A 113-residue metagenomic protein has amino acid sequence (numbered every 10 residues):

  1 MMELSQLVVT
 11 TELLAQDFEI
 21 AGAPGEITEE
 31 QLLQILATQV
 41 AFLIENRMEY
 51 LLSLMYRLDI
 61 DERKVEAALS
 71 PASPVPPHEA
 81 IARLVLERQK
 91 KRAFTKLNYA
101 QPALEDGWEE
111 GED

Functional and structural regions predicted by a protein language model:
M1-E29: Charged, compositionally biased N-terminal leader segments and the immediate start of the first structured element
Q6, T10, L32, R47-L54 (+2 more regions): Residue-level detector of well-ordered alpha-helical segments, enriched for hydrophobic/aromatic packing positions
Q16, E29-L32, T38-A41, M48-L52 (+1 more regions): Charge-biased, low-complexity intrinsically disordered regions
D17-I20, L58, P71, R88-R92: Conserved, well-folded catalytic cores of nucleic-acid-processing and energy-transducing macromolecular machines
L32, L36, V40, I44 (+2 more regions): Hydrophobic face of amphipathic alpha-helices
V40, I44, M48, L58-K64 (+1 more regions): Short alpha-helix boundary/capping elements
L54-S73: Mid-chain, well-packed structural core segment of small domains
V75-D113: Amphipathic alpha-helical binding modules
